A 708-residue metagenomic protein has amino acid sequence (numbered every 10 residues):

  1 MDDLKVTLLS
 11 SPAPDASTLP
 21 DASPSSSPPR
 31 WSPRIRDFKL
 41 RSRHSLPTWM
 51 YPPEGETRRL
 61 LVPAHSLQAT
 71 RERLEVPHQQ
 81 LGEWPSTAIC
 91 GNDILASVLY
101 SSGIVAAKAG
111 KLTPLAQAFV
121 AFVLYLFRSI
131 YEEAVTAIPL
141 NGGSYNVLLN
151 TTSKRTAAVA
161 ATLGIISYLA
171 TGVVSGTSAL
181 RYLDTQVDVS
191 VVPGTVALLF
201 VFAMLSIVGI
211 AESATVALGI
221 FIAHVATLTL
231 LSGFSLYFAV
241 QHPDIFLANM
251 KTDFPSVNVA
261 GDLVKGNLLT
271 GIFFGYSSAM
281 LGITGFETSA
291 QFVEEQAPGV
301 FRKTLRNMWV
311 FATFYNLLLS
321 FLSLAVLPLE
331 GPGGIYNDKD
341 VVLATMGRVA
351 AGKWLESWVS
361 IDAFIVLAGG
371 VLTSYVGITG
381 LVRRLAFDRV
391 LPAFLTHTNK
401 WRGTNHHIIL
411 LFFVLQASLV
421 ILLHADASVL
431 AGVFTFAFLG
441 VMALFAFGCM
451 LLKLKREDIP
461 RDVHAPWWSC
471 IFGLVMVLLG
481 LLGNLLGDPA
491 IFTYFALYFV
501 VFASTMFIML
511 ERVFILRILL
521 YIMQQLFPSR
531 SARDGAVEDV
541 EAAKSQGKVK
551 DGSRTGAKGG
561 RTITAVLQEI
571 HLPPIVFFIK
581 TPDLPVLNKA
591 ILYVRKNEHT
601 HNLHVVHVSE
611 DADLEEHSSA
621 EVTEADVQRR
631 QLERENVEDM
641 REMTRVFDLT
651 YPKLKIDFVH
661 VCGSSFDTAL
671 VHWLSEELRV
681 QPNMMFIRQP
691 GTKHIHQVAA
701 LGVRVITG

Functional and structural regions predicted by a protein language model:
D2-E72, L519, Q525-G708: Cytosolic C-terminal regulatory domains/tails of membrane transporters and channels
V76-P77, S102-L163, A170-L198, T229 (+2 more regions): Extracellular loop-to-transmembrane helix junctions
L81-L99, P255-R306, V359-V371, I579: Hydrophobic, membrane-embedded alpha-helices of multi-pass small-molecule transporters
F119, V123-L126, H224-Y237, R302-E330: Selective recognition of specific alpha-helical transmembrane segments in multi-pass small-molecule
G143, L148, S153, D253-V257 (+2 more regions): TM-loop-TM module centered on a large, flexible mid-protein loop between adjacent transmembrane helices in multi-pass
G194-F254, L305-M308, T373, A431-F445 (+3 more regions): Membrane-interface loop-to-helix entry segments
I222-G285, Q291, V326-G333, K339: Helix-loop-helix junctions that connect adjacent transmembrane segments in multi-pass membrane transporters
F394-H407, M442-T493, R517-A543, G708: C-terminal membrane-solvent junction of multi-pass transporters and transport-like membrane proteins
